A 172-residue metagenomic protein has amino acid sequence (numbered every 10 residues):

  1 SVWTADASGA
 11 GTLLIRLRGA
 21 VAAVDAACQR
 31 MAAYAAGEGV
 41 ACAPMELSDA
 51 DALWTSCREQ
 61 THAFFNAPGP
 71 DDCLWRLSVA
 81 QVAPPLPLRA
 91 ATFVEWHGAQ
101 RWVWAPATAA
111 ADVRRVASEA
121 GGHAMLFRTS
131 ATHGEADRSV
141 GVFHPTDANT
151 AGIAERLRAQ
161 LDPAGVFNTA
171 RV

Functional and structural regions predicted by a protein language model:
S1-D51: A conserved active-site cap/scaffold subdomain adjacent to cofactor or substrate pockets
S8, A33, G39-V172: Conserved glycine-rich FAD pyrophosphate-binding loop
